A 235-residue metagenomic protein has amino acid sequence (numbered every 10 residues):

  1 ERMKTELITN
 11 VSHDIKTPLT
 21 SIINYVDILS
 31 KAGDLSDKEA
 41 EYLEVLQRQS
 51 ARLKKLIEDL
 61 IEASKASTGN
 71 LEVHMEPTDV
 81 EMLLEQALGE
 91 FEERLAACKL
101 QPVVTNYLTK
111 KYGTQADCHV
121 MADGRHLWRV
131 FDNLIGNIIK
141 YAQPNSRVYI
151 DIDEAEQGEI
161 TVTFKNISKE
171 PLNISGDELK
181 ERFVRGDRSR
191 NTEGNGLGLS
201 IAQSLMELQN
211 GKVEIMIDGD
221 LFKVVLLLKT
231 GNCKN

Functional and structural regions predicted by a protein language model:
R48-L53: Short alpha-helical segment of the dimerization/phosphotransfer core of two-component systems
T68-V73, G113-A122: Conserved micro-motifs of the catalytic ATP-binding
H74-G89: A conserved beta-strand-to-alpha-helix junction within the catalytic ATP-binding
R94-K111: Short conserved segments within the C-terminal catalytic ATPase subdomain
I138-I139: Short helix-loop "hinge" at the ATP-lid/N-box region of the Bergerat-fold HATPase_c
P171-R185: Short conserved segment of the HATPase_c
